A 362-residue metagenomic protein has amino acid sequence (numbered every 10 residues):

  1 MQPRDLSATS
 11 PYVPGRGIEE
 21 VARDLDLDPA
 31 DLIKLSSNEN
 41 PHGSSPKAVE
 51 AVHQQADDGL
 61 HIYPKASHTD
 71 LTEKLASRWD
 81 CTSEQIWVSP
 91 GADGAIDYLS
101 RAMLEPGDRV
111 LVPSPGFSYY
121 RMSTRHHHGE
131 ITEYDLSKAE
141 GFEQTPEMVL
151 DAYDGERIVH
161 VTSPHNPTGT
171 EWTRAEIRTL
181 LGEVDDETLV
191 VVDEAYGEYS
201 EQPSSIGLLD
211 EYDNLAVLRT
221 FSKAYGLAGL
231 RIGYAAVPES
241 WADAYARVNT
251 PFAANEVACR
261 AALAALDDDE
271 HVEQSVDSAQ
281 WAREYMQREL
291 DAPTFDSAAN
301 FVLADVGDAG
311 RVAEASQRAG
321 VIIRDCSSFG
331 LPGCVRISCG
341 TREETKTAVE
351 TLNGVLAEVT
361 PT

Functional and structural regions predicted by a protein language model:
M1-I62, E147, G155, A235: N-terminal "arm"/small-domain region of PLP-dependent enzymes with the aminotransferase-like
E50-P90, Y285: Conserved N-terminal alpha-helix of the aminotransferase class I/II PLP-enzyme fold
H68-T72, E84-G107, G233: Conserved beta-loop-alpha segment that forms the PLP phosphate-binding cup at the N-terminus of a helix
A102-E156: PLP-dependent aminotransferase-like
K138-E194, E198-S200: Active-site phosphate-binding strand-loop segment of PLP-dependent enzymes
A175, R318, G333-T362: PLP-dependent enzyme catalytic core of the Aspartate aminotransferase-like
N214-E289, P293-F295: PLP-dependent aminotransferase class I/II
Q280, E284-A319: Conserved PLP-binding catalytic core of the aspartate aminotransferase-like
